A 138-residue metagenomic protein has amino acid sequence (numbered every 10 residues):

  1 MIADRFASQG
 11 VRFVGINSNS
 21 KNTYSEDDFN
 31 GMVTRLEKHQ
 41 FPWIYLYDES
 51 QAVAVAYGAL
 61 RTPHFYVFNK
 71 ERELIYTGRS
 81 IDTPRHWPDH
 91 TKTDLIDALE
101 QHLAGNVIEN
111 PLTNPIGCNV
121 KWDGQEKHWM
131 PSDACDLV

Functional and structural regions predicted by a protein language model:
M1-K38, E49-A54: Structural microenvironment flanking redox-active thiols in thiol-disulfide oxidoreductases
S8, R79-V138: Non-globular targeting/processing and membrane-anchoring segments
F13, W43, R61, I108-E109: Residue-level detector of short coil/turn "hinge" positions at structural boundaries
N22, L74, T83-P84: Flexible, glycine-rich phosphate/dinucleotide-binding loops and adjacent beta-alpha linkers at cofactor/substrate
Y24, A54, R72, N119-V120: Short secondary-structure boundary/hinge segments and terminal tails
Y24, Y57, W87-T91: Extracytoplasmic/periplasmic, Sec-exported soluble proteins
M32-N69, L74-I75: Short, internal strand/loop/helix patches that form the active-site neighborhood or redox-interaction surface
